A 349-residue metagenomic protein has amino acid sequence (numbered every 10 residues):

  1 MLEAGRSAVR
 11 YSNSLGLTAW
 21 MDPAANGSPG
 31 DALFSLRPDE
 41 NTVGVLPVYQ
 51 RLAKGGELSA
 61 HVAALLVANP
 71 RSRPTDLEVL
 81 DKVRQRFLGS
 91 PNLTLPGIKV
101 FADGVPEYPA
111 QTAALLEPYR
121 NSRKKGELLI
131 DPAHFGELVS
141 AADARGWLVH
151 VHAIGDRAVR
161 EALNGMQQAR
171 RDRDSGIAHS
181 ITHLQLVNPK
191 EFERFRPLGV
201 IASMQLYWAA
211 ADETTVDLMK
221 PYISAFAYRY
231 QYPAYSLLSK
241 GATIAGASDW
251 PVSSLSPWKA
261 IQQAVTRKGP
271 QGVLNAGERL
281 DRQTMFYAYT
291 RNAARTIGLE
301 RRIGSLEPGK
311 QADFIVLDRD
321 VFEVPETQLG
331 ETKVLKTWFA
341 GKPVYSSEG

Functional and structural regions predicted by a protein language model:
M1-L15: Internal alpha/beta scaffold segment
E3, S140-H150, I154-H179, P189 (+5 more regions): His/Asp/Glu-enriched, well-ordered alpha-helical/loop segment that forms or immediately abuts the divalent-metal
T18-A19: Short acidic/polar active-site loop segments enriched in Thr and Asp
A24-R160, N164, R194-Y207, I261: Metal-coordinating catalytic core of metallo-dependent amide/deamination hydrolases
P70-D76, T182-P189: Active-site glycine- and acidic-residue-rich loops that bind and position anionic ligands or nucleotide-like cofactors
V105, K310, K342-V344: Residue-level signal for well-ordered, solvent-exposed loop/turn and beta-edge residues enriched in charged/polar side
